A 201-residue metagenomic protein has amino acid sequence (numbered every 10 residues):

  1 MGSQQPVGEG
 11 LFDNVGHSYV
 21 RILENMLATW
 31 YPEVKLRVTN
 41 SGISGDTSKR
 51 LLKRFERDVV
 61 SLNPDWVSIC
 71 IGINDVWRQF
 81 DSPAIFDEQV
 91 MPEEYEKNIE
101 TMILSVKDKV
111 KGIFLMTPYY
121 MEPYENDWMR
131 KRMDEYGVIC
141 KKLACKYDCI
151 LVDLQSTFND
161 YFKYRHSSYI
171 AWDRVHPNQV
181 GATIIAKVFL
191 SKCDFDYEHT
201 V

Functional and structural regions predicted by a protein language model:
M1-N14: Short glycine-rich His-centered loop
S3, I43, V175: Conserved donor-binding loops in enzymes that form glycosidic bonds
G8, G45, D75: Short beta->alpha connector loops of Rossmann-like oxidoreductase domains
I22-R37, K49-V201: Alpha-helical cap/lid subdomain in secreted, periplasmic, or secretory-pathway luminal O-acyl-processing enzymes
N40-T47: Short beta->alpha junction loops
